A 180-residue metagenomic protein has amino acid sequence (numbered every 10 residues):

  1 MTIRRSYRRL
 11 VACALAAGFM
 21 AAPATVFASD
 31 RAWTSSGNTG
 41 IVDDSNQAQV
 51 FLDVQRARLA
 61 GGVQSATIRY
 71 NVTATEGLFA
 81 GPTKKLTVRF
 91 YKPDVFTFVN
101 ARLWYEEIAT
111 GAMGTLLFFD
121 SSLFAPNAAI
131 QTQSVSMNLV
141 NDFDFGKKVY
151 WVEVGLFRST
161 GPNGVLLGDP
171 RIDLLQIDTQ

Functional and structural regions predicted by a protein language model:
T2-A14: Bacterial N-terminal signal peptides that target proteins for export
F27-Q64: Glycan-recognition and processing domains
R58-A80: Short beta-strands within extracellular/lumenal beta-sheet-rich domains
A80-P93: A short beta-strand element within beta-rich, extracytoplasmic domains of secreted/secretory-pathway proteins
F96-A109: Short, surface-exposed beta-strand/strand-loop-strand elements in extracellular ectodomains
M113-D142: Extracellular carbohydrate recognition and processing domains and analogous Trp-centered ligand-binding platforms
V140-G164: Noncatalytic modules at the cell exterior or secretory-pathway interfaces, chiefly beta-strand-rich lectin/adhesion
